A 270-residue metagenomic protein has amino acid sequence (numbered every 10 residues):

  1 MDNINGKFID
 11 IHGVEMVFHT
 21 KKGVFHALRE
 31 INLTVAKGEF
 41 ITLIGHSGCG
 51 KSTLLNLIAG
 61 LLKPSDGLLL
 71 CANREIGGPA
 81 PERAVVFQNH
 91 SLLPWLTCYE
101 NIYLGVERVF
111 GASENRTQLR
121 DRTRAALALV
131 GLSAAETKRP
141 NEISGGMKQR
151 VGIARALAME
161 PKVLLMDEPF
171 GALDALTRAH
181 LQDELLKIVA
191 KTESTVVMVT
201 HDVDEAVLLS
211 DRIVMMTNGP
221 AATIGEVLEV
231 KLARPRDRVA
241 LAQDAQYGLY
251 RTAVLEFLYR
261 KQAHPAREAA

Functional and structural regions predicted by a protein language model:
I44-H46: The feature captures the beta-strand-to-loop junction immediately N-terminal to the Walker
A59: Helix-to-loop junction immediately C-terminal to a conserved catalytic motif
G67-P79: Conserved ABC transporter NBD signature motif
V86, I153: Hydrophobic anchor residue at the start of the ABC signature
L96-G105: Short coil-to-helix segment of the ABC ATPase nucleotide-binding domain corresponding to the Q-loop/switch region
E114-A135, K187: Conserved ABC ATPase "signature" region
K138-N141, M159: Conserved signature/switch motifs of ABC ATPase nucleotide-binding domains
